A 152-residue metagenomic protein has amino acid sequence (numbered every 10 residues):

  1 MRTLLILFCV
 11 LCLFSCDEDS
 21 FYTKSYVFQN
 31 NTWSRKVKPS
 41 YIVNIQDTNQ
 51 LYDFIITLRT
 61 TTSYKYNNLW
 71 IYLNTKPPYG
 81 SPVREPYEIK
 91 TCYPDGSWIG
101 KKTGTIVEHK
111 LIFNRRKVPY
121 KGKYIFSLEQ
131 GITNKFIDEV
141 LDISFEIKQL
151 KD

Functional and structural regions predicted by a protein language model:
C12-S15: C-terminal motif of bacterial Sec signal peptides marking the signal peptidase cleavage site
D17-S20: Bacterial signal peptide processing site
K24-N44: Post-signal peptide N-terminal segment of mature Sec-exported envelope proteins
V37-Y66: Post-signal-peptide N-terminal segment of Sec-exported extracytoplasmic proteins
T48-I56, R116-T133: Noncatalytic modules at the cell exterior or secretory-pathway interfaces, chiefly beta-strand-rich lectin/adhesion
T60-S63, E108-L111, R116-V118, Q130-L141: Short acidic/polar inter-strand loop motif in beta-rich domains
I71-K76, T133-D152: Exposed low-complexity, polar/acidic, P/S/T/G-rich flexible segments that act as propeptides, protease-susceptible
P86-P119: An anionic, turn-rich surface loop/hairpin at beta-sheet edges that serves as a generic interaction/coordination patch
